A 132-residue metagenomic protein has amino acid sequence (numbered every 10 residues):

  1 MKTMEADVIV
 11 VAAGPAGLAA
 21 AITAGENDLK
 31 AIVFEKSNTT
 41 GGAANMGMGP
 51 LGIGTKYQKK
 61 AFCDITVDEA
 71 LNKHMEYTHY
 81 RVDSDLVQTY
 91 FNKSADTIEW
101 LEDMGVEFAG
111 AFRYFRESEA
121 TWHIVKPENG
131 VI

Functional and structural regions predicted by a protein language model:
M1-E5: A short, basic/flexible loop-to-alpha-helix module at the beginning of a structural domain
A6-V33: N-terminal Rossmann-like FAD-binding beta1-loop-alpha1 element of flavoenzymes
V11, Q88, P127-E128: Residue-level marker of alpha-helix boundaries and capping positions
S37-C63, N72: Conserved N-terminal glycine-rich FAD pyrophosphate-binding loop of Rossmann-like flavoproteins
T40, N92-I132: Conserved redox-cofactor binding core of oxidoreductases
Q58-K59, E69-E99: Dinucleotide-binding Rossmann-like beta1-alpha1 core, especially the glycine-rich loop that anchors the ADP
T66: Polyanionic/metal-chelating signatures
